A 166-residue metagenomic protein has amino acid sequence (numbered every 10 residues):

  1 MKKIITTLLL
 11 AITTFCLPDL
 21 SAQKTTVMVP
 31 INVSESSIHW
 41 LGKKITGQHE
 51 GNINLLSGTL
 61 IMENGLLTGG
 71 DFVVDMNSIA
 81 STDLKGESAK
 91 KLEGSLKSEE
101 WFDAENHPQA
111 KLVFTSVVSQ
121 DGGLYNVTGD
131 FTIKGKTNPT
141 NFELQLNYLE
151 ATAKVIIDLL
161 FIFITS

Functional and structural regions predicted by a protein language model:
M1-I4: Positively charged n-region of N-terminal signal peptides that target proteins for export
T7-C16: Bacterial N-terminal signal peptides
L20-S166: Low-complexity, acidic/polar, glycine-enriched regions of mature
